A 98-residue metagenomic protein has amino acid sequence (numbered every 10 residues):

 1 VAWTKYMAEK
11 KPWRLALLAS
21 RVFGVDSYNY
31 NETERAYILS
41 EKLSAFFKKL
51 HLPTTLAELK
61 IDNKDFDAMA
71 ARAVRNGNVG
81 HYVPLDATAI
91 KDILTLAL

Functional and structural regions predicted by a protein language model:
A2-D65: Gly/Pro-rich interdomain helix-loop hinge
D62-L98: Short, amphipathic C-terminal "tail helix"
